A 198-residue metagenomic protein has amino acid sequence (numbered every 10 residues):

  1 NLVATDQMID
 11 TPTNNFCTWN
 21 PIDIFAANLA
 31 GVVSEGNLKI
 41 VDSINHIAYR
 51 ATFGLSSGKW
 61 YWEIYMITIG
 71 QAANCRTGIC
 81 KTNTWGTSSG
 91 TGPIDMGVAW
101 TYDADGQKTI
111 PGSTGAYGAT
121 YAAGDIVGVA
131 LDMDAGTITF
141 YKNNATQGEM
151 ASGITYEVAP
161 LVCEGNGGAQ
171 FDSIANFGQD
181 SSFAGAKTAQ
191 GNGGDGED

Functional and structural regions predicted by a protein language model:
N1-D198: PRY/SPRY (B30.2) beta-sandwich protein-interaction domains and their adjacent Ser/Pro/Gly-rich low-complexity linkers
